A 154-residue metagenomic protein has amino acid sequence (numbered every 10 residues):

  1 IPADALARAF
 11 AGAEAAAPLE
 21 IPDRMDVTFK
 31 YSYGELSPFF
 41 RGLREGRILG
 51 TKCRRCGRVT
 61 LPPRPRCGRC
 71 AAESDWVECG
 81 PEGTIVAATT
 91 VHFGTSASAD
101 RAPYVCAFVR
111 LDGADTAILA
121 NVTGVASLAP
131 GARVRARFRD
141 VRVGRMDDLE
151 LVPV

Functional and structural regions predicted by a protein language model:
I1-L49, G124-V125, R145-V154: A broadly conserved sequence feature marking short terminus-proximal activation segments in nucleic acid-centric
Y31-Y33, P38-T84: Cys/His-rich short segments
G50, E82-A88, L119, R133-R135: Conserved beta-strand residues within beta-sheet cores
R69-A71, H92-A97: A short, acidic/glycine-rich surface segment
A88-G94, D140-R142: Short, conserved beta-turn/loop elements at beta-strand boundaries and strand-helix junctions
S98-A117: OB-fold (S1/OB) nucleic-acid-binding surfaces
D112-V154: Well-ordered alpha/beta subsegment
